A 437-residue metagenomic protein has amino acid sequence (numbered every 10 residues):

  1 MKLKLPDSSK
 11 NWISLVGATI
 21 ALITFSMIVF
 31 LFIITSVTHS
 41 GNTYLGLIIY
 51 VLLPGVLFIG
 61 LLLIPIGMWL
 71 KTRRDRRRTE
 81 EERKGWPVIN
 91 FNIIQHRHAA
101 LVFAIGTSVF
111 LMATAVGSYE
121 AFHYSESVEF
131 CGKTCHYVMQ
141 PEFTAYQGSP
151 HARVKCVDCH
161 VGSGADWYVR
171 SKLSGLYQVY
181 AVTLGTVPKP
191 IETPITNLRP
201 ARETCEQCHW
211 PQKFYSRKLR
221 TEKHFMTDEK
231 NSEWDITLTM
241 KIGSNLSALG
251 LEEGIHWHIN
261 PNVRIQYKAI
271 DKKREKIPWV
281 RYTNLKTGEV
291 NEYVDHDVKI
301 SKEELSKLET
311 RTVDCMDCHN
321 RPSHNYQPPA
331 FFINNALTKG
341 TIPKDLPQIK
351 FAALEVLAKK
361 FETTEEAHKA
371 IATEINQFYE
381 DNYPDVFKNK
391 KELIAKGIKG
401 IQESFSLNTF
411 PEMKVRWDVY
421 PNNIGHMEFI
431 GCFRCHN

Functional and structural regions predicted by a protein language model:
K4-A21, V51, A100-A104: Alpha-helical transmembrane segments and their helix-start/interface "positive-inside/aromatic belt" motifs in integral
L22-T35: Alpha-helical transmembrane segments of multi-pass membrane proteins
S36-F58, I64-P200, K218-K307, F332-T341 (+1 more regions): Sequence context of c-type cytochrome heme-c attachment sites
H160, H209-Q212, H319, H436: Helix-to-catalytic-loop junction in kinase catalytic cores
G185-E206, A353-I371: Electron-transfer interface patches adjacent to heme c in soluble/periplasmic c-type cytochromes and di-/multiheme
Y293, N334, G340-I375: Charged, amphipathic alpha-helical linkers/stalks
L308, T312, M316, R321-N325: A conserved active-site cap/scaffold subdomain adjacent to cofactor or substrate pockets
L357-E403: Long, charge-rich alpha-helical interaction segments
